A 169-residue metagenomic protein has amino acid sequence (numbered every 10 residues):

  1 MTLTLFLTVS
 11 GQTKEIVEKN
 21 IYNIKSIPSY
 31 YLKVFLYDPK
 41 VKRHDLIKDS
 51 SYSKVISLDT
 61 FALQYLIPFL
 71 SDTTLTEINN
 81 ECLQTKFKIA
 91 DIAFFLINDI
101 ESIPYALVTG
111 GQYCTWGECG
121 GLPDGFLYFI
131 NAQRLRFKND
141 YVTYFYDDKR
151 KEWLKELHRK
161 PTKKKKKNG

Functional and structural regions predicted by a protein language model:
M1-T2: Sec-dependent signal peptide recognition, specifically the positively charged N-region followed immediately by
F6, Q12-Y30, P39, T74-G169: Long, helix-rich interaction regions
N20, Y31-L32, Y65-L70: Buried hydrophobic core positions in alpha-solenoid tandem helical repeats
L36-S50: HEAT-repeat alpha-solenoid elements in large eukaryotic scaffold proteins
S50-S51, A93: Conserved hydrophobic register position within alpha-solenoid helical repeats
S53-Q64, N98-A106: Alpha-helix capping and inter-helical loop/turn segments
